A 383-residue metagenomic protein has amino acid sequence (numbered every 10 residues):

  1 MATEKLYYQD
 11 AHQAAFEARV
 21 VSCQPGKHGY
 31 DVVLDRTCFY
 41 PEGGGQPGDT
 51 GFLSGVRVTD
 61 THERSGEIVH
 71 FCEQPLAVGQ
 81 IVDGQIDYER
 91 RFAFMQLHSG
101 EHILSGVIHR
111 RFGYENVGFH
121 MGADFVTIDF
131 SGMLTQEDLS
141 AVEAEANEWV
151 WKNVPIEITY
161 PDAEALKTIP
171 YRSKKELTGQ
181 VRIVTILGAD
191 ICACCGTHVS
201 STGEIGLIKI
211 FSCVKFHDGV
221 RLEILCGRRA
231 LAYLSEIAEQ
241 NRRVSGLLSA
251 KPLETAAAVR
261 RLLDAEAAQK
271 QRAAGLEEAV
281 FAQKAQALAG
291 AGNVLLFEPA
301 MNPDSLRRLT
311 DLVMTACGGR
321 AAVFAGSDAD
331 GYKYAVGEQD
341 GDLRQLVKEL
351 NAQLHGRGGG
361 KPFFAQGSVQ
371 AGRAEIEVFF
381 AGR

Functional and structural regions predicted by a protein language model:
M1-R383: A glycine- and charged-residue-rich anion-binding loop/surface
